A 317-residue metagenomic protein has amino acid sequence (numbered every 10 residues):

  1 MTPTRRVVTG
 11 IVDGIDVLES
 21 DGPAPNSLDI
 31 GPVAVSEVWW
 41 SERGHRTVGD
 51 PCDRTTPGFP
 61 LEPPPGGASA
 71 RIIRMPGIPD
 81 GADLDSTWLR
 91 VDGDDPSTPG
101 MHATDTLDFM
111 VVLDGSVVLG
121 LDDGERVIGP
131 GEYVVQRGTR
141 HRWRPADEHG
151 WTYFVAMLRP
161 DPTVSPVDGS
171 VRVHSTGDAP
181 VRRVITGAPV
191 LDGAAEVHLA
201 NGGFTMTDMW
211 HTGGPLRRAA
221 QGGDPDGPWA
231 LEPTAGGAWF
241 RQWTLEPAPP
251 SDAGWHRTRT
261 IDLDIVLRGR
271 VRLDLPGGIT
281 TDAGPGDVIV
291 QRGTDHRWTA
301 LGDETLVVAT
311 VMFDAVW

Functional and structural regions predicted by a protein language model:
M1-P51, V171-A220: N-terminal leader/capping segments at the start of a protein or of a new domain
I15, S116, G193-A194, R270 (+1 more regions): Residue-level signal for well-ordered, solvent-exposed loop/turn and beta-edge residues enriched in charged/polar side
I30-G66, I73-P76, M206-G236, R241-T244: Extended, compositionally biased flexible segments
D53-T56, A68-T104, G138-R140, P160 (+4 more regions): Conserved short histidine dyad/triad with adjacent acidic residue
S97-P99, D105-D122, R259-P276: Glycine- and acidic-residue-biased ligand/ion/polar-headgroup-sensing regions
D108, Y133-R142, E148-P166, D262 (+2 more regions): A short hydrophobic beta-strand segment most commonly corresponding to one strand of the jelly-roll/cupin
S116, R140-R142, R270, D295-R297: Structural motif
D122-G138, G277-G293: Short acidic-glycine-tyrosine-enriched beta hairpin
